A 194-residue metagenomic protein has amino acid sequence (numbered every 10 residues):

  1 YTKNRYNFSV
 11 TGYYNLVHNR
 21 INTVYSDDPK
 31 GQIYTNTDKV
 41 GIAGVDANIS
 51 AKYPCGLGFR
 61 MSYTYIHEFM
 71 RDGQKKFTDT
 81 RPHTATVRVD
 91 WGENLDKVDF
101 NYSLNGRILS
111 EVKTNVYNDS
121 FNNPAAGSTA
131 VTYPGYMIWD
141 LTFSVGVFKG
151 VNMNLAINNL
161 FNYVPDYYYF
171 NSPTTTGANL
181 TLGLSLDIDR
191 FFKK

Functional and structural regions predicted by a protein language model:
Y1, K52-P54, T80, L95 (+3 more regions): Surface-exposed coil/turn segments at beta-strand junctions on protein surfaces, enriched
Y1, V45-A51, M61, V87-W91 (+3 more regions): Residues on the lipid-exposed face of transmembrane beta-strands in outer-membrane beta-barrel proteins
T2-N4, K39-A43, D79-A85, G135-W139 (+1 more regions): Residues that define the transmembrane beta-barrel architecture of outer-membrane proteins
N7-H18, Y34-N115: Gram-negative outer-membrane beta-barrel transporters
H18, I108-N122, S144-K194: C-terminal beta-signal and adjacent terminal beta-strands/loops of Gram-negative outer-membrane beta-barrel proteins
N22-G31, Y63-R71, K113-A125, N159-Y167: Flexible, solvent-exposed coil segments and beta strand-coil junctions, predominantly the extracellular/periplasmic
K30-N36, D46, M70-F77, A125-A130 (+2 more regions): Extracellular loop and loop/strand-boundary signature of outer-membrane beta-barrel proteins
N122-Y133, W139-S144, V151: Short, glycine/charged-rich beta-strand-loop motifs at protein surfaces that mediate ligand recognition and catalysis
